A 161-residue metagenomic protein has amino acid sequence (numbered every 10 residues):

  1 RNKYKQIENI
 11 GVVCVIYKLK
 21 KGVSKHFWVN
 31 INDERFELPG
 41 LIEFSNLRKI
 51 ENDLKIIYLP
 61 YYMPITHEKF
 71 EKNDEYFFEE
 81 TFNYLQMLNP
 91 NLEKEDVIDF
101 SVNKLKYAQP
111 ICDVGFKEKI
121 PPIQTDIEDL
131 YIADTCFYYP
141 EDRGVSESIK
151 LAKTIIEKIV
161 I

Functional and structural regions predicted by a protein language model:
R1-E71, E75, E80-L92, P122-I123: Mid-domain catalytic core of redox enzymes that form a hydrophobic substrate pocket/lid adjacent to a catalytic redox
V12, N91-L105: A short coil-to-beta-strand element that immediately follows conserved catalytic motifs
N46-D53, K104-I132, C136-Y139: FAD-binding beta-loop-beta segment adjacent to the flavin cofactor pocket
N73, C112-F116, G144: Residues at alpha-helix caps and immediate loop-helix transition turns in enzyme cores, especially N- and C-cap
E95, I159-I161: Active-site-proximal substrate-binding core of FAD-dependent oxidoreductases
D134-I159: A conserved FAD-binding loop/helix module that cradles the flavin
